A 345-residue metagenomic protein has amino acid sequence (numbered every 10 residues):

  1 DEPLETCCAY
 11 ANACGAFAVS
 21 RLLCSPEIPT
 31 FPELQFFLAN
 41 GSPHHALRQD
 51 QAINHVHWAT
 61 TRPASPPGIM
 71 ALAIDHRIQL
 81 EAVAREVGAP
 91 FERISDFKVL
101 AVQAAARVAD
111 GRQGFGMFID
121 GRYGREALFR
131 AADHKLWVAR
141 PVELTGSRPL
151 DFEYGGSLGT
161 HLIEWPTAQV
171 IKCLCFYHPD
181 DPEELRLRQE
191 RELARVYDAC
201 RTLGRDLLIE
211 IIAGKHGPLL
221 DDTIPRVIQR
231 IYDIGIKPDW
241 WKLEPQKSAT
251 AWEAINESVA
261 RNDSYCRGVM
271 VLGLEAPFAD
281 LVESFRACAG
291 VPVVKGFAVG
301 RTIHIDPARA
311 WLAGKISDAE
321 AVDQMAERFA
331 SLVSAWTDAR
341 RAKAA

Functional and structural regions predicted by a protein language model:
D1-F36: Conserved post-catalytic alpha-helical subdomain immediately downstream of the catalytic base and nucleotide-binding
P32-R48: Phosphate/ribose-recognition catalytic cores of enzymes acting on nucleotide-derived substrates
A46-D181, K237, R267, A279-C288 (+2 more regions): Alpha/beta catalytic barrel-like cores
L72, E210, W241, G300: Conserved, mostly hydrophobic/aromatic
D96, L100, R188-T202, R226-R230 (+5 more regions): Alpha-helical scaffolding segments of alpha/beta enzyme cores, especially the outer helices of TIM-barrel or partial
G116-D120, Q169-F176, D181-Q189, L220 (+3 more regions): Catalytic beta/alpha-barrel core
Y123-F129, P179-A199, P245-R261, F278-L281 (+1 more regions): Active-site-adjacent beta->alpha loops and helix N-cap segments on the catalytic face of soluble alpha/beta enzymes
K135-V138, L203-L207, G217, N262-P277: Short beta-strand/loop segments at the ligand-binding rim of alpha/beta enzyme cores
